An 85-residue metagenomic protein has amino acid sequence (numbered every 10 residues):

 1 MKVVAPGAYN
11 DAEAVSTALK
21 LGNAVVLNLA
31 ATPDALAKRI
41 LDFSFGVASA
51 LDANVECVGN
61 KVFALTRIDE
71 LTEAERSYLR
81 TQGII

Functional and structural regions predicted by a protein language model:
M1-V25, A30, L41-I85: Positively charged, small/polar-rich N-terminal and surface patches that mediate targeting and assembly and bind
K38: Conserved catalytic core of two-component sensor histidine kinases
